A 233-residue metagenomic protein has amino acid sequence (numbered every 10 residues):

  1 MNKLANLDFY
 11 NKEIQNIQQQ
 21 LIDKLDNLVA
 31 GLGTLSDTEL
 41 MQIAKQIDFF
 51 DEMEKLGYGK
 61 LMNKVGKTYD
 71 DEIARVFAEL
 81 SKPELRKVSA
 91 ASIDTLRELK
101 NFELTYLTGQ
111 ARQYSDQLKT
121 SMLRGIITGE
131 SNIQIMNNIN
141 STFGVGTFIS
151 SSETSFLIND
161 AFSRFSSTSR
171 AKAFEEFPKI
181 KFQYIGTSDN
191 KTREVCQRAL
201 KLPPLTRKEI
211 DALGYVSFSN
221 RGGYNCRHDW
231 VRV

Functional and structural regions predicted by a protein language model:
M1-D71, D160-V233: Activation/maturation switch segments at domain boundaries
M1-F148: N-terminal leader/targeting and assembly helices and adjacent pre-domain segments
T108-L202: Long, positively charged binding patches that form subdomain-scale interaction surfaces for polyanionic ligands
